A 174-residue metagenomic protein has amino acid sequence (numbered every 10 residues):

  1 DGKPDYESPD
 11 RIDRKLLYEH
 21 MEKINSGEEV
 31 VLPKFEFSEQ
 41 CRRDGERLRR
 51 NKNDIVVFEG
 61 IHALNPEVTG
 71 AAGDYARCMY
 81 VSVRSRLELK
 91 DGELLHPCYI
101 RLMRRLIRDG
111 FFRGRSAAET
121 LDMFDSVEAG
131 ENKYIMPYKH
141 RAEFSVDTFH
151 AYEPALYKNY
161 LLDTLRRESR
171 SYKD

Functional and structural regions predicted by a protein language model:
D1-Q40, I55: Conserved nucleotide-sensing/catalytic segment adjacent to the nucleotide-binding pocket in NTP-handling enzymes
E39, I61-H62: Short, flexible loop/turn elements at secondary-structure junctions
C41-L48: Conserved alpha-helical scaffold flanking the Walker A/P-loop in AAA+ ATPase domains
L48-R50, P137-Y138: Solvent-exposed alpha-helices and their adjacent loops that cap or buttress functional pockets in soluble metabolic
R50-K52, D74: Short loop/turn elements that form and flank the Walker-type P-loop nucleotide-binding site in RecA-like NTPase cores
D54-I55, M79: Short beta-strand/loop segments at the ligand-binding rim of alpha/beta enzyme cores
A63-D174: Conserved NTP phosphate-binding and transfer environment spanning the P-loop NTPase/kinase superfamily
